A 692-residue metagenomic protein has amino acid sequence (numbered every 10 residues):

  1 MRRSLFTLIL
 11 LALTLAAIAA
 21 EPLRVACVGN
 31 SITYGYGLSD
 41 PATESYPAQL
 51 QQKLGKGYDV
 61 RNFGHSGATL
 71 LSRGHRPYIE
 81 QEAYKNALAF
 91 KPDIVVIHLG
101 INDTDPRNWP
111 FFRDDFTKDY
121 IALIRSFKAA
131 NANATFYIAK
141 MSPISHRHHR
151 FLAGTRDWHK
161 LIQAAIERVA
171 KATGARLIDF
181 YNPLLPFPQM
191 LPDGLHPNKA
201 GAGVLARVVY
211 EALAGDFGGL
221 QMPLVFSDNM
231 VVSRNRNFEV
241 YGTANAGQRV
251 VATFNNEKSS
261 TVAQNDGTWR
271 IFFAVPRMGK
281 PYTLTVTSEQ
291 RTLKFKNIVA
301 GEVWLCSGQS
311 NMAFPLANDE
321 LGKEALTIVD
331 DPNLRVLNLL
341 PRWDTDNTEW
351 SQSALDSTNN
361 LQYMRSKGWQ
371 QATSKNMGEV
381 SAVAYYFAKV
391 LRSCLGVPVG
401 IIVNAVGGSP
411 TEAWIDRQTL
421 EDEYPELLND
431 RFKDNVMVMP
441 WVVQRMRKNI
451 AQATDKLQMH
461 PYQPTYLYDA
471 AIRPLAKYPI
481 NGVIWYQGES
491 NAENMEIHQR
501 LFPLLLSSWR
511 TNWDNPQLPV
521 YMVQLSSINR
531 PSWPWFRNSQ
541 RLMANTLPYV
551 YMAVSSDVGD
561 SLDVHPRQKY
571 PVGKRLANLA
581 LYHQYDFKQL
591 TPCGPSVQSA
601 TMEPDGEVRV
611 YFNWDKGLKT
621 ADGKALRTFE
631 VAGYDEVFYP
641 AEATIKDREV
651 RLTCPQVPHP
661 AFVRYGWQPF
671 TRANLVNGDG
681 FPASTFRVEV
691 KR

Functional and structural regions predicted by a protein language model:
M1-S4: Positively charged n-region of N-terminal signal peptides that target proteins for export
T7-A16: Bacterial N-terminal signal peptides
P22-C27, I32-I121, D157, M278 (+9 more regions): Conserved SGNH/GDSL esterase-like catalytic core that processes O-acyl groups on lipids and polysaccharides
C27, L337, D344-E379, N481-S490: Short, conserved helix/loop micro-motifs enriched in His/Cys and acidic residues
Q52, K56, Y78-D216, P464-S555 (+1 more regions): Alpha-helical cap/lid subdomain in secreted, periplasmic, or secretory-pathway luminal O-acyl-processing enzymes
L224, S233-N237, P571, Y582-K624: Surface beta-strand/loop "capping" patches
Y241-E324, S381, C394-L395: Extended acidic/polar, glycine-enriched regions that form or flank non-catalytic beta-rich accessory modules
K258, R609, D615-R692: C-terminal beta-sandwich/jelly-roll accessory domains of carbohydrate-active enzymes
